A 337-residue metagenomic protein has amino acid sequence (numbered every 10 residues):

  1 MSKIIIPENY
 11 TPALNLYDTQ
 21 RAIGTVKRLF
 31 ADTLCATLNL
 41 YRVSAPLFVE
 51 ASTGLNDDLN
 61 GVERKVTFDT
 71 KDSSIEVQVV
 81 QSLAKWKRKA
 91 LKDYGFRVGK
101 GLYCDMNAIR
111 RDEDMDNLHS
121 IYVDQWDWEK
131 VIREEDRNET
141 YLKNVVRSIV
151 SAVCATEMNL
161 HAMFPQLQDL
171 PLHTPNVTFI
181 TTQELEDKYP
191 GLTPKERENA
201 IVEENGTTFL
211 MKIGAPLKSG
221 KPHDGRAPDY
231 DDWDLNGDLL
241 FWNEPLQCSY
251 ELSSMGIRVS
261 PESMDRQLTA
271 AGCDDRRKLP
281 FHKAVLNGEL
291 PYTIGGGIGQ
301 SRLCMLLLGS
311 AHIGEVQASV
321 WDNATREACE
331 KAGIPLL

Functional and structural regions predicted by a protein language model:
S2-H119, D127-V131: Class II aminoacyl-tRNA synthetase-like tRNA-binding/catalytic domains
D18-T25, L29, R137-N144, S148 (+3 more regions): Generic recognition of stable, solvent-exposed alpha-helical segments in well-folded globular domains
F30, L34-Y41, I149-L160, A311: A generic secondary-structure signal for well-formed alpha-helical elements
L47-A51, P165-L172, A324-R326: A glycine-rich phosphate-binding loop feature that marks nucleotide/adenosyl-phosphate handling sites
F68-T70, K92-V98, L118-S120, D169 (+3 more regions): A general structural signal for short secondary-structure junctions and capping/turn motifs
K100-L102, V123-D127, N205-T207, S249: Extracellular structured ligand-interaction cores
C104-E196: Extended, charged alpha-beta segments that form solvent-exposed binding/catalytic grooves in nucleic-acid-handling
I109, I180-L337: A translation/RNA-centric and nucleic-acid-associated enzymatic feature enriched in Class II aminoacyl-tRNA synthetases
